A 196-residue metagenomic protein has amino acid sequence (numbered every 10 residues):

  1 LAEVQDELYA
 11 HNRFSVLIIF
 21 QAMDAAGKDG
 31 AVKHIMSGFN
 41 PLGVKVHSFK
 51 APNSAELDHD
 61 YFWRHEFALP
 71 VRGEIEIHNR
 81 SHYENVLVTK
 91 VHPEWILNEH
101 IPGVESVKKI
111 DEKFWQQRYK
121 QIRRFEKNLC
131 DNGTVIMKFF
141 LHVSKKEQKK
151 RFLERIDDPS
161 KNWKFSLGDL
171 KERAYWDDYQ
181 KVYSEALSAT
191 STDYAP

Functional and structural regions predicted by a protein language model:
A2-P196: Glycine-rich phosphate-binding loop of ATP-dependent small-molecule kinases
